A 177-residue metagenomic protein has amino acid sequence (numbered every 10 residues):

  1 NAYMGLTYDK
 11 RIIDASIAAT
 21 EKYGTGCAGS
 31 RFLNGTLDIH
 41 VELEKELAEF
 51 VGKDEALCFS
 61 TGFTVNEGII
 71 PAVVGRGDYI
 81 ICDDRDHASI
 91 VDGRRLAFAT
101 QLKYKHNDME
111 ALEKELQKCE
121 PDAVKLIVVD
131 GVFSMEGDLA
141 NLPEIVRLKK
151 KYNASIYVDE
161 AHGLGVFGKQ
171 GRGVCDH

Functional and structural regions predicted by a protein language model:
N1-T25, A154: N-terminal "arm"/small-domain region of PLP-dependent enzymes with the aminotransferase-like
G5-L6, L33-T36, A88, M109-E110 (+2 more regions): Short, small-residue-enriched loops and turns at beta-alpha junctions that line or gate enzyme active sites
D14-G62: Conserved N-terminal alpha-helix of the aminotransferase class I/II PLP-enzyme fold
I69-A88: Conserved PLP-anchoring active-site segment centered on the Schiff-base-forming lysine
R76, L96-F98, Y152: Short, structured coil segments at secondary-structure junctions
L102, H106-V158: Active-site phosphate-binding strand-loop segment of PLP-dependent enzymes
Y152-S155, H162, F167-H177: Active-site C-terminal subdomain of aminotransferase-like
